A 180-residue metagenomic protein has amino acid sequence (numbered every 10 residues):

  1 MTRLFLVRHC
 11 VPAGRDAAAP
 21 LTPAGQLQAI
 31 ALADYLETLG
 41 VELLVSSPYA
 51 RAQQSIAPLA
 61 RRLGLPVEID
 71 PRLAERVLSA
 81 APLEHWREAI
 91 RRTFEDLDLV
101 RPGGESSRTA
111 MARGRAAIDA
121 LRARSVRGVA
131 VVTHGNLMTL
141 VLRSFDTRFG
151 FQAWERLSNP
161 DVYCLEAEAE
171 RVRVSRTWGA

Functional and structural regions predicted by a protein language model:
T2-I69, A89, D98, G103 (+1 more regions): Active-site-proximal alpha-helix that buttresses catalytic centers in soluble enzyme cores
L4, S125-N136: Generic beta-sheet signal
P48-Y49, R72, V132-N136: Short, well-ordered beta-to-alpha junction loops that form the rim of enzyme active sites and present histidine/acidic
P58, L140-S144: Active-site signature of alpha/beta-hydrolase-fold catalytic machinery across serine- and Asp/Cys-nucleophile hydrolases
L65-A81, S158-D161: A short, structured active-site edge motif that brings together acidic residues
A81-R92: Short, flexible, mixed-charge acidic loops at enzyme active sites
D96-S125: Internal catalytic-core helix/loop-beta-alpha segment that presents or stabilizes conserved functional determinants
R148-R176: Domain-level recognition of soluble alpha/beta enzyme cores, biased toward histidine phosphatases/phosphomutases
